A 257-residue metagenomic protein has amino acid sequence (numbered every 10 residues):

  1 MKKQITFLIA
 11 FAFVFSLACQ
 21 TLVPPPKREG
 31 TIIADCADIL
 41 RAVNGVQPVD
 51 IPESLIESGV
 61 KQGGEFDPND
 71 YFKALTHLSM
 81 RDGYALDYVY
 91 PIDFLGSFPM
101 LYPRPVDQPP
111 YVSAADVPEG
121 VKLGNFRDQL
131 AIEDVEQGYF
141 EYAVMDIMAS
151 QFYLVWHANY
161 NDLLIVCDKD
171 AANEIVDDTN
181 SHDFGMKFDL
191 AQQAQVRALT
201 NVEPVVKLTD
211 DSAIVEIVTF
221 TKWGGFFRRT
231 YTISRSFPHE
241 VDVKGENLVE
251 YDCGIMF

Functional and structural regions predicted by a protein language model:
M1-K2: N-terminal secretory signal peptides that target proteins for export/translocation
I5-V14: Sec-dependent N-terminal signal peptides
S16-A18: C-terminal motif of bacterial Sec signal peptides marking the signal peptidase cleavage site
Q20-L22: Bacterial signal peptide processing site
P26-L199: Extended, low-hydrophobicity segments enriched in charged/polar residues
T179-F227: Acidic, glycine-rich flexible loop segments
V206-F257: C-terminal, beta-strand-rich globular interaction domains
